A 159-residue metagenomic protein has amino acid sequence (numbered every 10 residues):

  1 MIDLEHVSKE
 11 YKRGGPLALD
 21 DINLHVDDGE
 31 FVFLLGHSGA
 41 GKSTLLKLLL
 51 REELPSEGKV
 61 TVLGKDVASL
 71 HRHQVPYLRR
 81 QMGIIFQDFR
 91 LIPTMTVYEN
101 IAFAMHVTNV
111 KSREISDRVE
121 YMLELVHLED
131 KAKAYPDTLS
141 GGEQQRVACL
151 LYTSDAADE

Functional and structural regions predicted by a protein language model:
M1, E10-D21, H71: A short, flexible loop at the N-terminus of ABC-type nucleotide-binding domains that lies
L35-H37: The feature captures the beta-strand-to-loop junction immediately N-terminal to the Walker
L50: Helix-to-loop junction immediately C-terminal to a conserved catalytic motif
K65-D66, A102, H106, R113-K131: Conserved ABC ATPase "signature" region
V67-G83, S112: ABC ATPase NBD coupling module
M95-F103: Short coil-to-helix segment of the ABC ATPase nucleotide-binding domain corresponding to the Q-loop/switch region
A134-L139, E143-Q144: Conserved ABC ATPase signature
Y152-E159: Conserved small/polar residues in nucleotide/adenosyl-binding loops
